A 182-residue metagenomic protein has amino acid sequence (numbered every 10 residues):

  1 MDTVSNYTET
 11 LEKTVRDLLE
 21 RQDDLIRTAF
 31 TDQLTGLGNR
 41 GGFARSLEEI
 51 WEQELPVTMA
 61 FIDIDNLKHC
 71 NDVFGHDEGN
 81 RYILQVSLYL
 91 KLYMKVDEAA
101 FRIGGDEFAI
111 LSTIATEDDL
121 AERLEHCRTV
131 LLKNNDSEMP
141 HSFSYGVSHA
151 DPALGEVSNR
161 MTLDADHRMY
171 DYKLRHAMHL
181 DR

Functional and structural regions predicted by a protein language model:
M1-Q33, G41-W51: Signal-transducing coiled-coil linker helices
D23-R45, I62-H76, L84: Conserved nucleotide-binding and Mg2+-coordinating catalytic segments in signaling enzymes
L67, V86, F108, Y145: Hydrophobic framework residues that shape the active-site pocket of cyclic nucleotide turnover catalytic cores
E78-D97: Active-site-proximal alpha-helical element of nucleotidyl cyclase-like catalytic domains and analogous helices
Y82, A109-H126: Short helix/loop segment flanking the catalytic signature motif in cyclic-nucleotide metabolism enzymes
L92-D97, H126-M139: Short catalytic/binding micro-motifs of nucleotide second-messenger systems
A99-R102: A short pre-motif secondary-structure segment
A121-E125, L132, A150-R182: Catalytic-core segments of nucleotide cyclases and related cyclic-nucleotide turnover enzymes
